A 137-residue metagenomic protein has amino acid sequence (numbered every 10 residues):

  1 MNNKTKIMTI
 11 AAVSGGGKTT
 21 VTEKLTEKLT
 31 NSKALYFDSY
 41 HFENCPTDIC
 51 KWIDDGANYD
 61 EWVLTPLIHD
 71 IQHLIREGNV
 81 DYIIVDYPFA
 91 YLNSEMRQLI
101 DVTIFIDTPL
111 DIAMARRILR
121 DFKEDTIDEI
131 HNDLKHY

Functional and structural regions predicted by a protein language model:
M1-T5: Phosphate-binding P-loop
S14: The conserved Walker
K18: Conserved lysine of the Walker
V21: Hydrophobic positions on the alpha1 helix immediately C-terminal to the Walker A/P-loop
K24: Active-site signature of alpha/beta-hydrolase-fold catalytic machinery across serine- and Asp/Cys-nucleophile hydrolases
K33-Y36, F42-Y87: Conserved nucleotide-sensing/catalytic segment adjacent to the nucleotide-binding pocket in NTP-handling enzymes
K51-D54, V102-Y137: A glycine- and Lys/Arg-enriched "phosphate-lid" helix/loop adjacent to the NTP-binding pocket of small-molecule kinases
